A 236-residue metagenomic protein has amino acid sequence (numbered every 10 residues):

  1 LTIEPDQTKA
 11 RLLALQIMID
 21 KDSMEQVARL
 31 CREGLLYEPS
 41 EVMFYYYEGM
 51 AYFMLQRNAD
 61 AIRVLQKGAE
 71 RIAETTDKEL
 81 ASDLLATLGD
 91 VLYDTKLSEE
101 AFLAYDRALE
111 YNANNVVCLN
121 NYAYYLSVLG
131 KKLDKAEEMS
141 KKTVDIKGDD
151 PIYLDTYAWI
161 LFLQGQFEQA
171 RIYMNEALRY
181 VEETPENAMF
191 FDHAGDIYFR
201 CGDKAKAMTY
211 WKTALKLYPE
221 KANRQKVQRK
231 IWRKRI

Functional and structural regions predicted by a protein language model:
L1-T2, R32-L36, E70, L109-E110 (+3 more regions): Conserved structural position within tetratricopeptide repeats
P5, P39, A73, E79 (+4 more regions): Short coil turns that delineate tetratricopeptide repeat
A10, F44, D77-K78, L84 (+4 more regions): TPR alpha-solenoid repeat register
L13, Y47, T87, N121 (+3 more regions): Canonical tetratricopeptide repeat
Q16, M50, D90, Y124-Y125 (+2 more regions): Residue-level recognition of tetratricopeptide repeat
D20-K21, M54, T87, D94 (+4 more regions): Register position in tetratricopeptide repeats
